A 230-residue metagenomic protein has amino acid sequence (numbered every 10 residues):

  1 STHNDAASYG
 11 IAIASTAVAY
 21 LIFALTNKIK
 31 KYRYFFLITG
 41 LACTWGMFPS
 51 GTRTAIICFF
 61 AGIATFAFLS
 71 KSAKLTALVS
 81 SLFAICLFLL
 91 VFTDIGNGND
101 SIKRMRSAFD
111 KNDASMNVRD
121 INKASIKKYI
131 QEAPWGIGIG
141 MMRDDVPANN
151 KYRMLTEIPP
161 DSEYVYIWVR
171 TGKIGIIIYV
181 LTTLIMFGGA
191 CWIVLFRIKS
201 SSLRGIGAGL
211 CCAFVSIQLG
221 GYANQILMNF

Functional and structural regions predicted by a protein language model:
S1-L69, A84, G188-W192, V215-Q218: Alpha-helical transmembrane segments of multi-pass inner-membrane proteins
T2-D5, C43-G46, P134, L155-C191 (+1 more regions): A conserved mid-to-late transmembrane alpha helix and its immediate loop/hinge that forms the functional core
D5-Y9, K30-I38, R53, I57 (+7 more regions): Structural motif marking the loop-to-transmembrane transition
A24, R33, A64, T171-S216: Hydrophobic transmembrane alpha-helices and their immediate junctions
L41, M47-S50, A67-D110, K127-Q131: A membrane-periplasm/extracellular boundary helix in multi-pass inner-membrane enzymes that assemble envelope glycans
R106-K173, I193-V194: Long extracytoplasmic/lumenal interhelical loops at the membrane interface of multi-pass membrane proteins
Q225-F230: Loop-to-transmembrane alpha-helix initiation sites
